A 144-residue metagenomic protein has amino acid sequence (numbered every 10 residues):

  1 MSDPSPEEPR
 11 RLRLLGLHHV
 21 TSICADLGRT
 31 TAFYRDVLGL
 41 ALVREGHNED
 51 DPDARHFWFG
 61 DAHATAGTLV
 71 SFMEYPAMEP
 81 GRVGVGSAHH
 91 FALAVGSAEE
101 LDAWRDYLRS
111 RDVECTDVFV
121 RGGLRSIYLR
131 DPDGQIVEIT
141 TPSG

Functional and structural regions predicted by a protein language model:
M1-G28, A88-L93, G144: N-terminal beta-strand motif that seeds the catalytic metal site of vicinal oxygen chelate
M1-R13, R105-G144: Vicinal oxygen chelate
R10-L17, D50-D53, T65, G84-A88 (+1 more regions): Short, solvent-exposed coil/turn segments
L17-A25, F57, D61, A77-Y107 (+1 more regions): Vicinal oxygen chelate
I23-G67: Core segments of cupin and vicinal oxygen chelate
T31-A32, D102, V137: Alpha-helical elements of the RecA-like P-loop NTPase motor core of helicases
F33, V43, L69-F72, V83 (+3 more regions): Long, contiguous binding/interaction regions
E45-N48, A77-M78, V118-G122: Short, solvent-exposed loop/turn elements at beta->coil junctions and helix N-caps that rim active or binding pockets
